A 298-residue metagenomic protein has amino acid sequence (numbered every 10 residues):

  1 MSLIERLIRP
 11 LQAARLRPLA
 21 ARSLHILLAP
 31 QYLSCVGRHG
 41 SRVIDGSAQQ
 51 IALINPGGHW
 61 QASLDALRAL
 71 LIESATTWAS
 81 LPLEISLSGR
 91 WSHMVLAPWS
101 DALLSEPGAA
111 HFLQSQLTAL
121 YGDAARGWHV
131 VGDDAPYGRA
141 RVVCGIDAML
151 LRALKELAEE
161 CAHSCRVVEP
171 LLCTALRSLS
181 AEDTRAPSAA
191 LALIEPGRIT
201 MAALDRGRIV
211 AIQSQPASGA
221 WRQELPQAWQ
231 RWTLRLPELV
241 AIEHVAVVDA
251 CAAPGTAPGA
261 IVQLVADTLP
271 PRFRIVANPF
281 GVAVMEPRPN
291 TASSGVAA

Functional and structural regions predicted by a protein language model:
M1-A298: Hydrophobic/aromatic-enriched cytosolic interaction surfaces used to assemble or bind macromolecules
